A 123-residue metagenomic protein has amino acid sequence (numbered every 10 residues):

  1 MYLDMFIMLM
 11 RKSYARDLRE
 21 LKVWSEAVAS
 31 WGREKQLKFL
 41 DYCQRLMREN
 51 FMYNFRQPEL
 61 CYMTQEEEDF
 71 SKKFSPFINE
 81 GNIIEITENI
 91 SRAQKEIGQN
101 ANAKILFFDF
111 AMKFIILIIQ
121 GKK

Functional and structural regions predicted by a protein language model:
M1-Y42, L46-K123: Charged, glycine-rich active-site and insertion segments that engage polyanionic ligands
